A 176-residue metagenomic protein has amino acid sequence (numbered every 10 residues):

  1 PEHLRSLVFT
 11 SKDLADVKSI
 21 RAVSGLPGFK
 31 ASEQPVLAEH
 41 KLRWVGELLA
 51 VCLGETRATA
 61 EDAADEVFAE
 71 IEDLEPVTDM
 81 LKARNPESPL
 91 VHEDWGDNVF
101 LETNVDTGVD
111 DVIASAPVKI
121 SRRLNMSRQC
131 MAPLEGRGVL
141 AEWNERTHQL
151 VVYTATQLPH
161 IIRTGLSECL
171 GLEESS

Functional and structural regions predicted by a protein language model:
P1-W95, K119: Flexible, low-hydrophobicity surface segments
V36, N98-D106, D110: Long, contiguous, secondary-structure-rich segments that constitute the structural scaffold of globular domains
L48-C52, V99, T103-N104, Q149-A155: Flexible, glycine/proline-enriched loop segments at strand-loop-helix junctions that form or flank small-ligand binding
D65-T78, Q157-P159, T164, E168-G171: Extended active-site and interfacial segments that coordinate phosphate-rich ligands in large catalytic machineries
G108-L170: Conserved beta-alpha junction segments in alpha/beta enzyme cores
E173-S176: Short acidic capping loops at alpha-helix termini that bridge into adjacent secondary structure
